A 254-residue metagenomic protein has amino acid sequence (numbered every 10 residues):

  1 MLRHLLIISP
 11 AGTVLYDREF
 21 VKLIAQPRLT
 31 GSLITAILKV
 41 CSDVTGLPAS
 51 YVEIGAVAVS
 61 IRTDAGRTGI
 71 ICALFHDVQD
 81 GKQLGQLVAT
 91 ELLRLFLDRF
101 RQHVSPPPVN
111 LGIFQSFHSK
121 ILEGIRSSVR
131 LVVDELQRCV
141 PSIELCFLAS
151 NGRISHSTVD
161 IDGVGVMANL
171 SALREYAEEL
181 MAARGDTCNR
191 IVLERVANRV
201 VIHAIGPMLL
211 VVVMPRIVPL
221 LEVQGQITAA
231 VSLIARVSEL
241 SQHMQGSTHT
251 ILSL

Functional and structural regions predicted by a protein language model:
M1-H4, A11-E144, N151-L254: Acidic, low-complexity cytosolic segments
